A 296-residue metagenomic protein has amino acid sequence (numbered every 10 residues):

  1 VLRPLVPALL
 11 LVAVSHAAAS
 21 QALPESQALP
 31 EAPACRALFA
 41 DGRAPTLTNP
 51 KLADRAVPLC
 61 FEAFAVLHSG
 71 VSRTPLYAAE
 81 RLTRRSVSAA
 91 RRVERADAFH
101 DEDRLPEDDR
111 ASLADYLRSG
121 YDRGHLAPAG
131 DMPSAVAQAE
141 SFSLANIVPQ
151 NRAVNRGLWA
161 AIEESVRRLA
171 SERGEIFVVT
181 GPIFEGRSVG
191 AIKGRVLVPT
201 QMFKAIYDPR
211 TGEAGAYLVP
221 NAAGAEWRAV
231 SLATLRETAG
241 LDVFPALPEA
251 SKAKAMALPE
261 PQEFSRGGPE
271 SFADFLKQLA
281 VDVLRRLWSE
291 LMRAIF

Functional and structural regions predicted by a protein language model:
P4, L11-F296: Domain-level detector for secreted/extracellular nuclease and nuclease-toxin modules, and for the ENPP-like C-terminal
